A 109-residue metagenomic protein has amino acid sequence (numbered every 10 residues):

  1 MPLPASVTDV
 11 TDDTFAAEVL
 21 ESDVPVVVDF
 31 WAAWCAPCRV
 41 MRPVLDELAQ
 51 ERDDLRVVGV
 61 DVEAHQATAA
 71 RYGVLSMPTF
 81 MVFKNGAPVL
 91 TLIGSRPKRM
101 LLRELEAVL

Functional and structural regions predicted by a protein language model:
M1-V27, A32-R56, E63-T79, K84-L109: Proteins that catalyze or organize thiol-disulfide redox chemistry and the adjacent proteostasis machinery handling
